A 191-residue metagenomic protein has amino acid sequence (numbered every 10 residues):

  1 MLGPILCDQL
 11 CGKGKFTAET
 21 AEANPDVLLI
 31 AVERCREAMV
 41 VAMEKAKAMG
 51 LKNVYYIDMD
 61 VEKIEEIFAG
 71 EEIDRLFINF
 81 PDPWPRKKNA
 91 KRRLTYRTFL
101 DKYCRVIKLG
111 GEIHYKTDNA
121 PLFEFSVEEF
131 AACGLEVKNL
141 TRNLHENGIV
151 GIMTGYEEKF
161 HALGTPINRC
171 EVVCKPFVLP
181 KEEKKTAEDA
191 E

Functional and structural regions predicted by a protein language model:
M1-C7, K15-E22: S-adenosyl-L-methionine
L10: Conserved S-adenosyl-L-methionine
C35: Conserved SAM/SAH-binding beta-strand->alpha-helix loop
M39-V40, F123: Short alpha-helix immediately C-terminal to the canonical SAM-binding loop
E44-G70: S-adenosyl-L-methionine
T95-L109: A short glycine-rich, Lys/Arg-flanked "PGG" loop and its adjoining helix->strand segment in the class I
G110-T117: Conserved beta-strand signature within the Rossmann-like core of class I S-adenosyl-L-methionine
S126-E128, C133-E191: Class I S-adenosyl-L-methionine
